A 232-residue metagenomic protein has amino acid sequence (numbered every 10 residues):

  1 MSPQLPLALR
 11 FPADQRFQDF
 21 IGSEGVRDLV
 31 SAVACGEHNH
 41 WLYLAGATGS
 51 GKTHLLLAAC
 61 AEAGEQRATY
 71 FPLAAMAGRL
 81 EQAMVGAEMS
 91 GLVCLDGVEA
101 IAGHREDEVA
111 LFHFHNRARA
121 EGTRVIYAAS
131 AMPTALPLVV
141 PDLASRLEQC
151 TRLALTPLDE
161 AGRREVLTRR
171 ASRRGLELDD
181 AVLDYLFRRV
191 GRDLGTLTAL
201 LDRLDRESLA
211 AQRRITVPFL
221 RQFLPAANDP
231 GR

Functional and structural regions predicted by a protein language model:
M1-C35, L209-R232: A short, basic N-terminal segment
H38-L56: Walker A/P-loop nucleotide-binding motif
C60-L92, A102-E106: Short glycine-rich substrate-engagement loop in P-loop NTPases that contacts/grips substrate
G86-A110, F114, E121-A129: Conserved P-loop NTPase "ATPase switch" module shared by AAA+ and STAND
P133-E148: Short regulatory helix/loop adjacent to the ATP-binding pocket of P-loop NTPases
C150, R164-E177: Conserved AAA+ ATPase "sensor/coupling" helix adjacent to the nucleotide-binding pocket
C150-G162: Conserved AAA+ ATPase "SRH/arginine-finger" region at the nucleotide-binding site
D184-R188, G195-L209: C-terminal helical "lid" of AAA+/P-loop NTPase domains
